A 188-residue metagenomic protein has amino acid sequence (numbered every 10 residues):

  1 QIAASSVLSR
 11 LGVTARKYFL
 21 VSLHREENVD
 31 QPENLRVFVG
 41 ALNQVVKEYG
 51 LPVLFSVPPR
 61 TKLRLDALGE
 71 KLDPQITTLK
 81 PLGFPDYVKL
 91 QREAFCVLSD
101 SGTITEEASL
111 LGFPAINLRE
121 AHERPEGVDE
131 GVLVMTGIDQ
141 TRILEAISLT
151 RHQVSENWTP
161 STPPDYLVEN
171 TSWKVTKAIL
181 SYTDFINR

Functional and structural regions predicted by a protein language model:
Q1-L51, F55-R188: Nucleotide-activated sugar donor-binding and catalytic core shared by glycosyltransferases and related lipid-linked
